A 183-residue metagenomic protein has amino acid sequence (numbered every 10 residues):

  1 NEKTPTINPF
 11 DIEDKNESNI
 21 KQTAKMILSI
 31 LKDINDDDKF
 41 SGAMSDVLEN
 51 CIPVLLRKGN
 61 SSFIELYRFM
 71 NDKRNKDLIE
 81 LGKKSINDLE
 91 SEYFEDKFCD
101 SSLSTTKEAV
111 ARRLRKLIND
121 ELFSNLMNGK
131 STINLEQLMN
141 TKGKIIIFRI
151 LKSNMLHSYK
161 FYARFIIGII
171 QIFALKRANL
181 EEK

Functional and structural regions predicted by a protein language model:
N1-K183: P-loop NTPase motor domains
